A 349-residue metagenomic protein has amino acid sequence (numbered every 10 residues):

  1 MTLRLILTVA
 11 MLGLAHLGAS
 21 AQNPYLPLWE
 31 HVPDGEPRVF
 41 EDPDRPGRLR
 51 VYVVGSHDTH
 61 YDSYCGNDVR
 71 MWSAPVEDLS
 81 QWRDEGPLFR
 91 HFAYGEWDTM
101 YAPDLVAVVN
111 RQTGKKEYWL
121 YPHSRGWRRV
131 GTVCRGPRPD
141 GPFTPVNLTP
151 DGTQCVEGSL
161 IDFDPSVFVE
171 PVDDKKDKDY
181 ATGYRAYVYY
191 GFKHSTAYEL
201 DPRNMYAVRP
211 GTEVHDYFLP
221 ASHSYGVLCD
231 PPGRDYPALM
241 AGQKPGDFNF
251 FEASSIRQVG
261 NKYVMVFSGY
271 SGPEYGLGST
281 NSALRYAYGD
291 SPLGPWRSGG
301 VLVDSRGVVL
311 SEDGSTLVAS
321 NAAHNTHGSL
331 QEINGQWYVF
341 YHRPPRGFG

Functional and structural regions predicted by a protein language model:
M1-V9: Sec-dependent signal peptide recognition, specifically the positively charged N-region followed immediately by
V9-A19: Hydrophobic h-region of N-terminal signal peptides that target proteins for export in Gram-negative bacteria
A21-G349: Carbohydrate-active catalytic/glycan-binding domains of CAZyme proteins, especially the secreted or lumenal ectodomains
